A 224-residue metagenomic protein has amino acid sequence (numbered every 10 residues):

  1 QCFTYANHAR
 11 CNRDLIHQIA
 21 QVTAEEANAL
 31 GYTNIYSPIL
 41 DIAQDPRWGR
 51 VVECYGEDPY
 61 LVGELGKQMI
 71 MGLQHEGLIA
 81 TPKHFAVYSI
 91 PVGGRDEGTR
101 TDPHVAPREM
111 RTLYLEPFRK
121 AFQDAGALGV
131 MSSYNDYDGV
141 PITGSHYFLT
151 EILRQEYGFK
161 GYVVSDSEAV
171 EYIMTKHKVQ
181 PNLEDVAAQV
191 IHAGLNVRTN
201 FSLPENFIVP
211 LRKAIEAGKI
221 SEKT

Functional and structural regions predicted by a protein language model:
Q1-T224: Glycoside hydrolase catalytic-domain context in secreted enzymes
